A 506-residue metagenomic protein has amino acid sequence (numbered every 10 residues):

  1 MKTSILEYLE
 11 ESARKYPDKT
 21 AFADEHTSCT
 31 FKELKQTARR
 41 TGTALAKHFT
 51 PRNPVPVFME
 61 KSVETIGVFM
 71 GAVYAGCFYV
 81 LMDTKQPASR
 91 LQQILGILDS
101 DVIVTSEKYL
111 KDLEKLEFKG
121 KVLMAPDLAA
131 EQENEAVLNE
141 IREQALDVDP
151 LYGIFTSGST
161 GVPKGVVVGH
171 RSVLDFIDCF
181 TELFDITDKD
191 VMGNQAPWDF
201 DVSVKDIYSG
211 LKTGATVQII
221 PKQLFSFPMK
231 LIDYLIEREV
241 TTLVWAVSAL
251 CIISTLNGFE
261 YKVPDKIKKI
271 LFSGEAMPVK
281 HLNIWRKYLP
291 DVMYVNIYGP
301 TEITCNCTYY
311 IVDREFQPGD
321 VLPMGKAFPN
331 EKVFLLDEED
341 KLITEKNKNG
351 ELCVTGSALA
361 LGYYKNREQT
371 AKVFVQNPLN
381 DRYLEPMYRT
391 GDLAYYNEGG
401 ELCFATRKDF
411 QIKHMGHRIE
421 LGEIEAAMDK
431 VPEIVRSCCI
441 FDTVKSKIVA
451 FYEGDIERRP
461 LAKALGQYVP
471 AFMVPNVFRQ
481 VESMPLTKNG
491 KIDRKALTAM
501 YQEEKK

Functional and structural regions predicted by a protein language model:
M1-G153, V168, D175, P278-L282 (+2 more regions): AMP-binding/adenylate-forming domain of the ANL superfamily
S4-L6, R90, I103-L116, K121-E143 (+3 more regions): AMP-dependent adenylate-forming
T27, M59-V63, C77-L95, E107-Y109 (+4 more regions): ATP-dependent adenylate-forming carboxylate-activation enzymes
M59-S62, D83, I186, A196-F200 (+2 more regions): Conserved AMP-binding
V68-V73, V173, S209-L211, F478: Short hydrophobic alpha-helical segments of the AMP-binding
V137-F155, V162, I186-M192, W198: Conserved pre-ATP/AMP-binding loop-to-beta segment of ANL
K164-G193, D201-T241: Conserved AMP-binding/adenylation subdomain of ANL enzymes
K212-A215, V240-V244, S254-V321, P329-K332: Gly/Ser/Thr-rich phosphate-binding loop
